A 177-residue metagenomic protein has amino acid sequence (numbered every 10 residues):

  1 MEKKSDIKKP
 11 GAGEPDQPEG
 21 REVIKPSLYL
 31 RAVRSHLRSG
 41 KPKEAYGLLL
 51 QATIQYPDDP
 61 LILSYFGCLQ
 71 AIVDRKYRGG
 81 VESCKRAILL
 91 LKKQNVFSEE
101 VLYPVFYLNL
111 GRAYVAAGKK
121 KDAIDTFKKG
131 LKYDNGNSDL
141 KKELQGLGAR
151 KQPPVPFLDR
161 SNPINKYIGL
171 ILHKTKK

Functional and structural regions predicted by a protein language model:
D16-G20, I88-Y103: Flexible helix-coil transition and linker loops at the boundaries of alpha-helical arrays
E22-Q55: Alpha-helical segment of the N-proximal tetratricopeptide repeat
R34, C68-L69, R112, G146: Residue-level recognition of tetratricopeptide repeat
S39, V73-D74, A117, K151: Structural motif corresponding to the intra-repeat A-B loop/turn of tetratricopeptide repeats
